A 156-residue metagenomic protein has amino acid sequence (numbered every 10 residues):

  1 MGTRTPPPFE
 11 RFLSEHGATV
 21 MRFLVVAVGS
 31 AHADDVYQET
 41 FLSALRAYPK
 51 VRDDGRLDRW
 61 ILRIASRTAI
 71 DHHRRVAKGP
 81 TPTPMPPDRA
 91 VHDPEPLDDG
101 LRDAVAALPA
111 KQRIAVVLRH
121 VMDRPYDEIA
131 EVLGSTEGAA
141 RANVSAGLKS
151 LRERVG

Functional and structural regions predicted by a protein language model:
G2-R11, M21-E39, P49-G55: Short, charged helix-capping/linker segments at alpha-helix termini
T3-P7, R11, G79-A106: Acidic, proline/glycine-rich intrinsically disordered inter-domain spacer in sigma factors
G17, M21, F41, P109 (+2 more regions): C-terminal flanking helix
A31, D127, G138: Residues within helix-turn-helix
D35-L42, G55-R67: Structural recognition of an alpha-helix C-terminal capping motif at a helix-to-coil junction
P49-D53, R63-P84, P94: Arg/Lys-rich amphipathic alpha helix in sigma70-family domain 2
S66, I70, L133-G156: DNA-recognition helix of helix-turn-helix
A115-R119: A short pre-motif secondary-structure segment
